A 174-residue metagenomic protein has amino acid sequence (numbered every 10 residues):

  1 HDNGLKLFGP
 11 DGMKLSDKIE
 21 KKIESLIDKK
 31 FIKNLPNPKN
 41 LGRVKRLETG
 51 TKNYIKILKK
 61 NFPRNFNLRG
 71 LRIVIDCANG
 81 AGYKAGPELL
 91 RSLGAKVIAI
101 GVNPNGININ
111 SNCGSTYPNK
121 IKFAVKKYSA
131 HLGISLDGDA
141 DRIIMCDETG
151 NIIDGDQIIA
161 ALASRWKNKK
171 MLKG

Functional and structural regions predicted by a protein language model:
H1-I32, K120-G174: Replace "Mg2+/Mn2+-dependent" with "divalent metal-dependent
N3-Y128: Gly/Ser/Thr-enriched, mixed-charge loops and adjacent short helices that form phosphate/oxyanion-binding elements
